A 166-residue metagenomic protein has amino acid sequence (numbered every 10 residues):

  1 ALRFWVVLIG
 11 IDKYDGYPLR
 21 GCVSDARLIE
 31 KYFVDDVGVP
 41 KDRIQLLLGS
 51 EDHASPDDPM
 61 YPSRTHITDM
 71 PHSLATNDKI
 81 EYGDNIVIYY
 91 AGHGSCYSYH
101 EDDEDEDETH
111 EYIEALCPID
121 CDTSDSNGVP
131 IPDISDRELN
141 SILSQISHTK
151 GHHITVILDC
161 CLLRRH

Functional and structural regions predicted by a protein language model:
A1-Y17: Short glycine-rich His-centered loop
R3, P59-A91, S95-H166: Caspase-like (clan CD) cysteine peptidase catalytic core
V6-L8, L46, V156-L158: Structural beta-sheet core signal
G10, I29, I88: Terminal peptide-recognition signature
Y14-R20, D52-M60, G128-V129: Second-shell loop/turn segments in exported
Y14-R27, K31, P132: Glycine- and acidic-residue-enriched helix-capping/strand-helix junction motifs
L28-R43: Signal peptide-proximal N-terminal region of secreted/periplasmic/extracellular or secretory-lumen proteins
Q45-E51: RNA-recognition motif
